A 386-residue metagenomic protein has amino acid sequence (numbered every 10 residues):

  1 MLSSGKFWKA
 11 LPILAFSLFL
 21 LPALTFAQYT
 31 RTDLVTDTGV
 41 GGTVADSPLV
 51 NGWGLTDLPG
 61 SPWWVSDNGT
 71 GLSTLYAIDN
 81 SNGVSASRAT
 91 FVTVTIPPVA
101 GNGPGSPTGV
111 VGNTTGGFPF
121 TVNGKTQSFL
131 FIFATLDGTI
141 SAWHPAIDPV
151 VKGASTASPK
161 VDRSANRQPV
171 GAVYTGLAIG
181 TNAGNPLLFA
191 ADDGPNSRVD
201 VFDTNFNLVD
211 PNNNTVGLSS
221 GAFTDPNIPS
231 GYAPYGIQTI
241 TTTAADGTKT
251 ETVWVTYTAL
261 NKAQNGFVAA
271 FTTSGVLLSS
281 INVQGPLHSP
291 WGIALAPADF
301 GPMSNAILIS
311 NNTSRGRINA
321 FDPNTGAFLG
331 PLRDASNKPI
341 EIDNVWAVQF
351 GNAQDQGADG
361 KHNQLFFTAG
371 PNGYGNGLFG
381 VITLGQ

Functional and structural regions predicted by a protein language model:
L2-I13: Bacterial N-terminal signal peptides that target proteins for export
S4-G5, L18, G52: Compositionally biased regions
L11-P22: Bacterial N-terminal signal peptides
F26-Q386: Sequence/structural signature of beta-propeller domains
